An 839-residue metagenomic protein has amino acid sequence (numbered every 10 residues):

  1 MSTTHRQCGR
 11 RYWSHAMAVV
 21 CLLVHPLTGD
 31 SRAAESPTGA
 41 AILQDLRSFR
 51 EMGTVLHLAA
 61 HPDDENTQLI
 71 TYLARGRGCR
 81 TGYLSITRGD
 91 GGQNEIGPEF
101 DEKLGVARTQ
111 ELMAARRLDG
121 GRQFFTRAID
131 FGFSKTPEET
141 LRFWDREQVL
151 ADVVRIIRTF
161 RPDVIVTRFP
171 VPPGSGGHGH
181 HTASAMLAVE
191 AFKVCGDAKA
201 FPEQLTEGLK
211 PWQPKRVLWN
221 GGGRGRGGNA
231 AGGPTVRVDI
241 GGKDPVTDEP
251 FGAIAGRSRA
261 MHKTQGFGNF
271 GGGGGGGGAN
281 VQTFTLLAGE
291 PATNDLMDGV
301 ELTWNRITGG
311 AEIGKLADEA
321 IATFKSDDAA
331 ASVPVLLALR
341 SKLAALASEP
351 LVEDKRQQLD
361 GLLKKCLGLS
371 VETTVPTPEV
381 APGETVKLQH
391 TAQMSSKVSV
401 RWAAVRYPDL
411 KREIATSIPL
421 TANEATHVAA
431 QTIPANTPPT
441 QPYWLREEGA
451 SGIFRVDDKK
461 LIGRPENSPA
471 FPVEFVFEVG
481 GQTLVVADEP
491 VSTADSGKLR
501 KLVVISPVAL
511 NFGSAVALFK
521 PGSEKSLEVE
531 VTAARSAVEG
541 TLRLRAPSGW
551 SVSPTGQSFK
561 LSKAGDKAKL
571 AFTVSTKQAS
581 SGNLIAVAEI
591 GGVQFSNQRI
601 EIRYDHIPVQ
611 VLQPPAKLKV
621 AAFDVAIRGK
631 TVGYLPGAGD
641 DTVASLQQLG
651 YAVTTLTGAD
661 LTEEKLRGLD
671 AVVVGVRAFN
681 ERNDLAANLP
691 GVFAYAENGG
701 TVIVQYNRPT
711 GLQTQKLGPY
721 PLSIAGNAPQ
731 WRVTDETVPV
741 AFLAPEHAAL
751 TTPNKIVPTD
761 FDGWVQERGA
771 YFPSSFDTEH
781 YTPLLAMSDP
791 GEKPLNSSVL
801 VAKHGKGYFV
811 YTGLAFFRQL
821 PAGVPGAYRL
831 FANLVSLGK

Functional and structural regions predicted by a protein language model:
M1-Y12: N-terminal secretory signal peptides that target proteins for export/translocation
S14-T28: Bacterial N-terminal signal peptides
A34, A41, V194-S370: The feature marks non-catalytic terminal segments
A34-F201, G223: Active-site beta-strand->loop->alpha-helix modules in alpha/beta enzyme cores, enriched in Gly/His/Asp(Glu)
P350-E353, K498-R545, I607-V625, P729 (+1 more regions): Extracellular ligand-binding/catalytic regions of CAZymes and related secreted enzymes and adhesion modules
V375-F623, I627: Long beta-sheet-rich domains in secretory-pathway and surface-associated proteins
Q594-G675, Y706, V733, R818 (+1 more regions): Aromatic-Pro/Gly-enriched surface loop or interdomain linker that acts as a lid/target-recognition segment
R677-D762: A glycine-rich, often tryptophan-bearing local segment used as a flexible ligand/cofactor-contacting loop or short
